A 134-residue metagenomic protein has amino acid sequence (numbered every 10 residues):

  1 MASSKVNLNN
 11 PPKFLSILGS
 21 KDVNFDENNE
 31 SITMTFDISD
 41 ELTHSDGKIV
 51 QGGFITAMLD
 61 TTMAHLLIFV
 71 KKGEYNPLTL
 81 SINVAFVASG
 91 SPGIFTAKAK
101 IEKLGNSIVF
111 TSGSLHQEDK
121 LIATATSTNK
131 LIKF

Functional and structural regions predicted by a protein language model:
M1-F134: Terminal targeting signals and extreme-terminal segments of soluble enzymes
